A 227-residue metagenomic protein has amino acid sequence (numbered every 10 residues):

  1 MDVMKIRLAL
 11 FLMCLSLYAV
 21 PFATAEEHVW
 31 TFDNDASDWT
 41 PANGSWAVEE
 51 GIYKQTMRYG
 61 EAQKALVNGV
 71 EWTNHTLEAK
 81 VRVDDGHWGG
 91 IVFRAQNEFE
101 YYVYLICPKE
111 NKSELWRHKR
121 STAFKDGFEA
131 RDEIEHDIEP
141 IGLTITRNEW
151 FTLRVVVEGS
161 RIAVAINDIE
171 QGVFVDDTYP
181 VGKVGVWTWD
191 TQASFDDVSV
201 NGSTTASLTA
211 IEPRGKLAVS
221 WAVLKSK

Functional and structural regions predicted by a protein language model:
A9-V20: Bacterial N-terminal signal peptides
F22-N43, T209-K225: Extracellular carbohydrate-recognition regions
F32, L77-A79, G142-I166: Short tryptophan-centered beta-strand motifs in secreted/extracellular beta-sheet-rich domains of glycan-recognition
D33-K64: Extracellular glycan-recognition surfaces and repeat-rich motifs
M57-G127: Secretory/extracellular carbohydrate-interaction modules and structurally similar beta-sandwich "look-alikes"
F124-R154: Short, aromatic/His-centered strand-loop micro-motif at the edge of beta-sheets
A163-W187: Short, solvent-exposed beta-strand-to-loop segments that form ligand-recognition rims of beta-rich domains
T178-S226: Ligand-recognition surfaces built from glycine- and aromatic
